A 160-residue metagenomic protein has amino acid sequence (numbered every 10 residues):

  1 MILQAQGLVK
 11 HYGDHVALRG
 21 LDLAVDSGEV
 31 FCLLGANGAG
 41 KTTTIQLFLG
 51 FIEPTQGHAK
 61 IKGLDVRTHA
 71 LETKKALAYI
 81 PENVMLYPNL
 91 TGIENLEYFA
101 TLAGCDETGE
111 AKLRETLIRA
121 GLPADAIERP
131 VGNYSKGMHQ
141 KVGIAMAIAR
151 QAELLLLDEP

Functional and structural regions predicted by a protein language model:
A36-G40: Walker A (P-loop) phosphate-binding loop of ABC-type ATPase nucleotide-binding domains
G57-T68, E72-T73: Conserved ABC transporter NBD signature motif
E97, T101-G104, T108-A126: Conserved ABC ATPase "signature" region
I144: Hydrophobic anchor residue at the start of the ABC signature
L155-E159: Catalytic Walker B motif of ABC-type/P-loop ATPase nucleotide-binding domains
